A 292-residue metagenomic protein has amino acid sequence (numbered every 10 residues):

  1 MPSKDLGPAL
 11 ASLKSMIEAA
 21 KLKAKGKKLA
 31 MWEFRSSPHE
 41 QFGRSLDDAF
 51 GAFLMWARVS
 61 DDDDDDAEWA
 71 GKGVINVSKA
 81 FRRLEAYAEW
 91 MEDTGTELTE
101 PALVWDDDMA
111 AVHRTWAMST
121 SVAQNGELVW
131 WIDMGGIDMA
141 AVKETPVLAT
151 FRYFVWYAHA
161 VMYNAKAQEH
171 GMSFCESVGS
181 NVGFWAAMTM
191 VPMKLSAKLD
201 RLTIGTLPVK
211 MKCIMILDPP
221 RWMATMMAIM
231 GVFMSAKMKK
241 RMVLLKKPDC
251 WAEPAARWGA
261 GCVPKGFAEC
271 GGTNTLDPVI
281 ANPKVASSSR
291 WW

Functional and structural regions predicted by a protein language model:
M1-W292: Basic, amphipathic alpha-helical/coil surface patches used to engage anionic, phosphate-bearing ligands and membranes
